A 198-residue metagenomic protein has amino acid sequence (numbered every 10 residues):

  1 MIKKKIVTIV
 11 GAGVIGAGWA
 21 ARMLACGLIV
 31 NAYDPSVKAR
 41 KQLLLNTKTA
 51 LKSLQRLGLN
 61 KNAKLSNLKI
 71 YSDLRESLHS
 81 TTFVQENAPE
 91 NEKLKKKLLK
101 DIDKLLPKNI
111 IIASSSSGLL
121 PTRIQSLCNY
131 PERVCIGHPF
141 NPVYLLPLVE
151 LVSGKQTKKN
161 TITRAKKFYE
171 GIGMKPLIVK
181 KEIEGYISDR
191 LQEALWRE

Functional and structural regions predicted by a protein language model:
M1-L57: NAD(P)+-binding Rossmann beta1-loop-alpha1 motif at the extreme N-terminus of oxidoreductases
V7, A25, A63-F83, R164-M174 (+1 more regions): Amphipathic alpha-helical segments at domain termini/boundaries
V10, Y33, Y71, N87 (+3 more regions): Structural motif
C26, N46-L57, L105, G154-K155 (+2 more regions): Change "in soluble alpha/beta enzymes" to "in soluble alpha/beta proteins
P35-K38, Q42, S53-I111: Rossmann-like NAD(P)-binding element
F83, A88-V149: Rossmann-like NAD(P)(H) cofactor-binding subdomain of soluble oxidoreductases
Y130, L151-E182, E193-E198: Internal alpha-helical scaffold of NAD(P)-dependent oxidoreductase catalytic cores
